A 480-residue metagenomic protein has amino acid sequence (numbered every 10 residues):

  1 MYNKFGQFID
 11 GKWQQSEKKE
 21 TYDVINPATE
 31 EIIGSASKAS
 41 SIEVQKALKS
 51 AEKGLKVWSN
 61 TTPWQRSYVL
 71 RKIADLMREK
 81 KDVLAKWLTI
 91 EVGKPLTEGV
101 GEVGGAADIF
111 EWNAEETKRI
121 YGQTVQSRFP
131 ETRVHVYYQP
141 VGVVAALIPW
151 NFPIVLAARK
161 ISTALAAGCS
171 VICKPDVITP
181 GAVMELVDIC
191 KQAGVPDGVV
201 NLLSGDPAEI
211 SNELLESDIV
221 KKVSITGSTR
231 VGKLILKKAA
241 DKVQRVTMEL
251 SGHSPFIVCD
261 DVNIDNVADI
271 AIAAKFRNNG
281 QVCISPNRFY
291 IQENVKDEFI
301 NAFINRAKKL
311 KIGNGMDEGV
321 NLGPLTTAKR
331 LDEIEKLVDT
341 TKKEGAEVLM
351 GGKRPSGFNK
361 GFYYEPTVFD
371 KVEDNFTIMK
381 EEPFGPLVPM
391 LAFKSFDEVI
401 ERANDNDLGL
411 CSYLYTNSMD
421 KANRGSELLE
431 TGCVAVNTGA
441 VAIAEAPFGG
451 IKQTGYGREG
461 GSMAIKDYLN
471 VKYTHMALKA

Functional and structural regions predicted by a protein language model:
M1-A28: Hydrophobic face of amphipathic alpha-helices that form TPR/SEL1-like repeat modules and related alpha-solenoid
P27, S41-V44, P63, K81 (+6 more regions): Residues at or immediately preceding the N-termini of alpha-helices
T29-S35, V220, I257, K311 (+3 more regions): Conserved C-terminal structural/oligomerization subdomain of aldehyde/semialdehyde dehydrogenase
E30, R66, L88, F110 (+11 more regions): Residue-level signal for inorganic ion chemistry
E31-I120, E131: Glycine-rich loop-to-alpha-helix module at the N-terminal edge of alpha/beta enzyme cores
I33-A39, G54-N60, A146, F256-C259 (+5 more regions): Short, well-ordered beta-strand elements within core beta-sheets of diverse protein domains
G122-N266, F393: Rossmann-like NAD(P) dinucleotide-binding subdomain of oxidoreductase/dehydrogenase enzymes
R230-E373, V436: ALDH superfamily catalytic-core signature
